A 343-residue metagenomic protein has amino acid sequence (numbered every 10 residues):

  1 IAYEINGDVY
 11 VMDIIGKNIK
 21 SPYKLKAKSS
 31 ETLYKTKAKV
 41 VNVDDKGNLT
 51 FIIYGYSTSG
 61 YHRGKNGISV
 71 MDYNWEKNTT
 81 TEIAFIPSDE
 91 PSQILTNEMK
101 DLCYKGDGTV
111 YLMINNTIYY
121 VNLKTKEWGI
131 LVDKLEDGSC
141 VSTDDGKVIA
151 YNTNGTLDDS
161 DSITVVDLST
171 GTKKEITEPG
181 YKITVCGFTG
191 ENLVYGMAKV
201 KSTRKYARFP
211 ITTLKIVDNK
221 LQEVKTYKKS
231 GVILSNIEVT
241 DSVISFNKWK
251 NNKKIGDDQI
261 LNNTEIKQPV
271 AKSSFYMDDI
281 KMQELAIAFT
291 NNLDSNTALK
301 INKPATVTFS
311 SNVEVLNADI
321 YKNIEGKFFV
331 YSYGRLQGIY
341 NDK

Functional and structural regions predicted by a protein language model:
A2-G7, F51-G64, D101-T117, S142-D159 (+2 more regions): Beta-strand C-termini and the immediately following turn/loop, strongest in propeller blades
I5-L33, G60-Q93, M113-D133, L157-E178 (+2 more regions): Surface-exposed loop/turn elements that mediate protein-protein interactions on large endomembrane-trafficking
K28-D44, I52-H62: Intrinsically disordered, low-complexity prosegments and terminal tails associated with secretory/extracytoplasmic
S30-N42, S88-C103, K134-D144, P179-E191 (+1 more regions): Repeated scaffold domains used in trafficking and secretory/extracellular systems, primarily beta-propellers
V43, Y104, V121-N122, S142 (+3 more regions): Hydrophobic alpha-helical segments, especially N-terminal targeting/anchoring helices
D45, N78-T80, Y104: Extended, charge- and Ser/Thr-rich helical segments
T143, I183-T189, L193-S202, F209-I211 (+2 more regions): Loop/turn-rich, solvent-exposed surfaces of beta-rich toroidal or solenoidal domains
I233-S235, V239-K248, L261: Acidic, glycine-rich catalytic/binding loops that coordinate metals and/or anionic ligands
